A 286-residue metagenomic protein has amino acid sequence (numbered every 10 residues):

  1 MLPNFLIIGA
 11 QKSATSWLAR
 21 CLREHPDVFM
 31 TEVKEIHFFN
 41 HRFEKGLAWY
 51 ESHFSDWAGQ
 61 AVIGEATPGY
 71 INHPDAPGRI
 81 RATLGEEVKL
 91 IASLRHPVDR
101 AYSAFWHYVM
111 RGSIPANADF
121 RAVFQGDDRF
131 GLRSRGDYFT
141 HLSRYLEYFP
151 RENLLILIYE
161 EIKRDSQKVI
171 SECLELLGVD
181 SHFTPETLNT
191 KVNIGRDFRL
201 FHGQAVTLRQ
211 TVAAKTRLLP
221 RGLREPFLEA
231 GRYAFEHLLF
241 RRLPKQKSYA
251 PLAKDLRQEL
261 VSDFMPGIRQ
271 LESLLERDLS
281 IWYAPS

Functional and structural regions predicted by a protein language model:
M1-S286: Anion-recognition interface
